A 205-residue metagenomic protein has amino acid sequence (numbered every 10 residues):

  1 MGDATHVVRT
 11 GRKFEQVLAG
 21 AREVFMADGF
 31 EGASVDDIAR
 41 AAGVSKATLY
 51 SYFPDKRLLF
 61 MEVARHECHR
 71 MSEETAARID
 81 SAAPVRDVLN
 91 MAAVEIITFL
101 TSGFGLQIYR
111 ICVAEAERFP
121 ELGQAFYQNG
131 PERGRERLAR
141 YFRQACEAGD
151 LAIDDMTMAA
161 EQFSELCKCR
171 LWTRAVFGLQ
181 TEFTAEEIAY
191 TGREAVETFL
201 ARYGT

Functional and structural regions predicted by a protein language model:
M1-A4, M91, E95, E136 (+2 more regions): C-terminal peripheral helix-coil segments that are non-catalytic and often amphipathic
M1-D28, G32-G43, S51-L58: Basic, helix-initiating cap at the start of DNA-binding domains
A19, R86-S102, L106-A114, T157-E161 (+2 more regions): Amphipathic alpha-helical segments that line or abut small-molecule/effector binding pockets and mediate allosteric
F30-E31, L122, L151: Conserved hydrophobic residue
A47: Key DNA-contact positions within bacterial/archaeal DNA-binding proteins
V63-A92, L100, F104, I108 (+1 more regions): Amphipathic alpha-helical linker/stalk segments
D87, T98-F99, Q107, E121-E147 (+1 more regions): Amphipathic alpha-helical packing segments from all-alpha helical-bundle domains
L100-A125, W172-F177: Amphipathic alpha-helical segments used for helix-helix packing
